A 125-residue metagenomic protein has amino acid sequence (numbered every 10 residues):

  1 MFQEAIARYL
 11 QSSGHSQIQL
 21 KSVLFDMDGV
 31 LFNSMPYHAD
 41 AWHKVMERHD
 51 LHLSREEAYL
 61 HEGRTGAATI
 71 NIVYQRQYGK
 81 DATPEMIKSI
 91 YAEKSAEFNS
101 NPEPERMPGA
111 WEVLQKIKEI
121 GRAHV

Functional and structural regions predicted by a protein language model:
F2-E57: Active-site neighborhood of HAD-like aspartate-dependent phosphohydrolases
Y9-G14, Q19, N99-H124: Short, acidic loop-to-helix structural element flanking the phosphoryl-transfer center in phosphate-processing enzymes
S34, E57-A58, M86, P102: Conserved acidic
Y37, T65-A68, E105, E112: Short alpha-helical
H38, E62-G66, I90-K94: Hydrophobic/aromatic residues within well-ordered alpha-helical segments
V45-Y78: Alpha-helical substrate-recognition element adjacent to the catalytic core
Y74-Q115: Metal-dependent phosphoesterase signature
